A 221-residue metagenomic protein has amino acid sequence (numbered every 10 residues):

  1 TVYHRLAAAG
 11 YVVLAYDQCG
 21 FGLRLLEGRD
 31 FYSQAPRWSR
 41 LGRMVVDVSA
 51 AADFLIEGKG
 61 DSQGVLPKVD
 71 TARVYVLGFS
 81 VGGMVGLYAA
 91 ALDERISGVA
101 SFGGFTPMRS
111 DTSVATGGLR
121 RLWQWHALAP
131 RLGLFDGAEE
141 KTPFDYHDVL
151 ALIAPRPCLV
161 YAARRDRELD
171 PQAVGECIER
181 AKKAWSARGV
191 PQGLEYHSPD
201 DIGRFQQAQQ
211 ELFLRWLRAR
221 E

Functional and structural regions predicted by a protein language model:
T1-E57, K68-T71, T112-S113: Cap/lid segment of the alpha/beta-hydrolase catalytic domain
A9-V12, T71-R73, E94-G98, A154-C158: Loop/turn elements at helix/coil->beta-strand transitions in domains of secreted/extracellular proteins
D17, L77, F102-G103, Y161 (+1 more regions): Alpha/beta-hydrolase-fold catalytic nucleophile elbow
A35-R43, V76-L77, L87, G137-F144 (+3 more regions): Alpha-helix capping and helix-loop boundary segments enriched in small/acidic/polar residues
A51-G117, L128-P130: Primarily recognizes the serine-hydrolase "nucleophile elbow" in alpha/beta-hydrolase and SGNH/GDSL folds
S101-V149, D170, V174-C177, S186-V190: Mobile cap/lid helix-loop segments that gate and shape the active-site cleft of serine hydrolases
A154-P171: Conserved strand-to-loop "acid loop" that flanks and positions the catalytic carboxylate
E179-E221: C-terminal catalytic histidine-bearing segment of alpha/beta-hydrolase fold enzymes
